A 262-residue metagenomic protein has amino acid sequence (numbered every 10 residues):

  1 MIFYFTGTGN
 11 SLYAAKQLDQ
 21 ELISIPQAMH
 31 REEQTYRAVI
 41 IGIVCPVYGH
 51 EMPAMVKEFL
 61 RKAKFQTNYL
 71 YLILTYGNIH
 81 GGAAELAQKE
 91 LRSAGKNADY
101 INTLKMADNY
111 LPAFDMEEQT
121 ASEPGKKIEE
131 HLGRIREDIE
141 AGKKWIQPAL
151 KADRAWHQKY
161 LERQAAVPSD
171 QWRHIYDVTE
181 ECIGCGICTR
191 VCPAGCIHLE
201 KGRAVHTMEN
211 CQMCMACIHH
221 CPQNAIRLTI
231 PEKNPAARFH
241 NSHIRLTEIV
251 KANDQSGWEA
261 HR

Functional and structural regions predicted by a protein language model:
I2-C45, G49-A166, D170, N234-A236 (+1 more regions): FMN-binding flavodoxin-like domain, especially the glycine-rich phosphate-binding loop
L161-G186: Charge-patterned, long linear interaction tracts outside catalytic cores
D177-V178, I183, I187-H206, A216-K233: Iron-sulfur cluster-binding cysteine motifs and their immediate structural context in ferredoxin-like electron-transfer
N210: C-terminal active-site rim and adjoining tail of enzyme catalytic domains
